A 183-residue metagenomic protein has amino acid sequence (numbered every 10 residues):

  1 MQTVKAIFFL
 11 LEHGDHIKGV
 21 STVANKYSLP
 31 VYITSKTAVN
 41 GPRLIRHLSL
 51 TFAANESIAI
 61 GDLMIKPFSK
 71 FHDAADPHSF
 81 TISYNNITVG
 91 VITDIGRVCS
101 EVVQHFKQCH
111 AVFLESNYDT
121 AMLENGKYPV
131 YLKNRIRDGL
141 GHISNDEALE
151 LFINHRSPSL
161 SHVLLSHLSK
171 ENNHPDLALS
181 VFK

Functional and structural regions predicted by a protein language model:
M1, A53-A111: Core dinuclear metal-dependent hydrolase active-site scaffold
M1-I33: Active-site metal-binding motif and surrounding structural segment of the metallo-beta-lactamase
T3-V4, S28, N86, C109 (+1 more regions): A general structural motif
L11, V31, I65, F80 (+3 more regions): Divalent metal-coordination and catalytic microenvironments
H13-I17, A38-G41, A74-A75, R97-S100 (+2 more regions): Active-site environment of divalent metal-dependent phosphoester hydrolases
T34-N40, A53-N55: Short, polar loop motifs at secondary-structure junctions
G41-L48, A178-K183: Short, aromatic/basic amphipathic alpha-helical patches
S100-K183: Cap/insert and terminal regions of metallo-dependent hydrolase folds
